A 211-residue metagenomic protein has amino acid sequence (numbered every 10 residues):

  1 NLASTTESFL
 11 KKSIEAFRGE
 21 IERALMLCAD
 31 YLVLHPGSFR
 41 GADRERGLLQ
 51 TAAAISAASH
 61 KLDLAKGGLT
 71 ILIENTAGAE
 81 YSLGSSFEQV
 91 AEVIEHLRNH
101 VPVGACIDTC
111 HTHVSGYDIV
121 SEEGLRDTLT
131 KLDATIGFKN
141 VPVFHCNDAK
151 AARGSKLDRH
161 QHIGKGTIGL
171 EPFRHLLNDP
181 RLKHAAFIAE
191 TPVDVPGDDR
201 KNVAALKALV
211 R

Functional and structural regions predicted by a protein language model:
L2-G104, D198: Active-site acidic/histidine proton-transfer and metal-coordination neighborhood in alpha/beta enzyme cores
D30, L69, P142, K183-A185: Short acidic/polar active-site loop segments enriched in Thr and Asp
V33, C106, H145, F187-I188: Conserved beta-strand positions in the central sheet of alpha/beta enzyme cores
I55-I163: Acidic/histidine-rich catalytic cores of soluble enzymes
R126-T135, T167-R181: A short, acidic, amphipathic alpha-helical segment used as a generic capping/interface helix at domain edges
I188-G197: A short, acidic, flexible beta-alpha connecting loop/helix-capping segment that sits on the rim of active
P196-R211: C-terminal helical cap(s) of enzyme catalytic domains, especially alpha/beta-barrels
